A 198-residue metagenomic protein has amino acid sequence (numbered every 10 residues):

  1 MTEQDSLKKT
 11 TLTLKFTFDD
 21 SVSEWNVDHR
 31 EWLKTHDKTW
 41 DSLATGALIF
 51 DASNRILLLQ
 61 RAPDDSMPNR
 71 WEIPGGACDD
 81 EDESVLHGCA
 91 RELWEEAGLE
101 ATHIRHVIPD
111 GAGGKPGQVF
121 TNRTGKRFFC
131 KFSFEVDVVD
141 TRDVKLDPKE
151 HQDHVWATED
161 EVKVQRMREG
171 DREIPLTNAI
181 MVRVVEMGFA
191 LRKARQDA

Functional and structural regions predicted by a protein language model:
T2, R127, K131-S133, D137-A198: Nudix hydrolase/Nudix homology domain
T2-G46, T124: Acidic, metal-coordinating catalytic segment for phosphate/diphosphate chemistry, firing primarily on the Nudix
K38-D41, R70, R123-C130, P148-H151: A generic structural micro-feature
G46, R55, D153: Conserved beta-strand and immediately adjacent loop positions that scaffold enzyme active sites
A52: Short, ordered coil/turn segments that flank beta-strands lining enzyme active or ligand-binding pockets
R55-E95: Conserved Nudix-box catalytic region and its N-terminal flanking loop in Nudix hydrolases and closely related
G98-R142: Active-site segment of metal-dependent pyrophosphate-handling enzymes, primarily the Nudix hydrolase catalytic core
